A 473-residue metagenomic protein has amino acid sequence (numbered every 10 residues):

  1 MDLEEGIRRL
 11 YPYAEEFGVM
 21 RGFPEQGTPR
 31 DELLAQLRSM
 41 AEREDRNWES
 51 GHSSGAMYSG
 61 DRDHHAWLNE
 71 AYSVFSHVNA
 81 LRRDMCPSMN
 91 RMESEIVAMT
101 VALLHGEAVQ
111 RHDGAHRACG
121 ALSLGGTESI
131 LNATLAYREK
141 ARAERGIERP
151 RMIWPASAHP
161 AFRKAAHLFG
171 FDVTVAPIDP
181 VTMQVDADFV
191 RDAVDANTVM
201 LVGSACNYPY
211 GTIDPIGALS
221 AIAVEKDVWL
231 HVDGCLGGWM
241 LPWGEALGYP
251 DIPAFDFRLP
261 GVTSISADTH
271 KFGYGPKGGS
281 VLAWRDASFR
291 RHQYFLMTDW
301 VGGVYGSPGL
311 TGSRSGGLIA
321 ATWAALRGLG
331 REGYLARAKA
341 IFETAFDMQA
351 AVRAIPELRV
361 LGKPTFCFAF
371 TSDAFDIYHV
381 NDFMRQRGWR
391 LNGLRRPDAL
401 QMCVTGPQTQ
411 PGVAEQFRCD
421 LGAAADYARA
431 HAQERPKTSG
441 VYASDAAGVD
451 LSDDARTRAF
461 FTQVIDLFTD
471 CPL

Functional and structural regions predicted by a protein language model:
M1-N90, S94-A98, A102, E107-Q110 (+4 more regions): Non-catalytic terminal extensions of PLP-dependent enzymes
E4-L10, H116-R117, A121-G306: Conserved PLP-enzyme active-site core in the AAT-like
G18-V19, S76-D84, Q110-A121, R149 (+6 more regions): Glycine- and acidic
S73, S94-H105, T134-R138, H167 (+2 more regions): Amphipathic, well-packed alpha-helical segments that form the structural scaffold of globular domains
N90, S94, T127, L131 (+19 more regions): Conserved structured core elements
A165, A193, A218, I222-E225 (+6 more regions): Alpha-helical structural signal in soluble globular domains
A246-T365, F370-A374, V449-A455, A459-Q463: Active-site C-terminal subdomain of aminotransferase-like
